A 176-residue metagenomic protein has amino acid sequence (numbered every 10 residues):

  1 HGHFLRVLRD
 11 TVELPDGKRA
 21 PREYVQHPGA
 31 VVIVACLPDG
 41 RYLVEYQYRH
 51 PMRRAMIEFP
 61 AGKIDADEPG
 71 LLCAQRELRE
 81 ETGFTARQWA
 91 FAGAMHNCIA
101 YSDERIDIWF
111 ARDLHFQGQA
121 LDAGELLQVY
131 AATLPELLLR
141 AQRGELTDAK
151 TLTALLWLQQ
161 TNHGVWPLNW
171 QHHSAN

Functional and structural regions predicted by a protein language model:
H1, R6-L8, G29, S102-R105 (+1 more regions): A generic structural signal for well-ordered coil/turn residues at beta-strand boundaries that shape enzyme active-site
H1-V32, P38: Acidic, metal-coordinating catalytic segment for phosphate/diphosphate chemistry, firing primarily on the Nudix
L8-L14, M95-G118, Y130: Active-site-adjacent beta-strand/loop module that shapes the phosphate/pyrophosphate-binding cleft
K18, A55, I99-Y101, I106 (+1 more regions): Nudix hydrolase/Nudix homology domain
R22, H27, V31-R76, N176: Conserved Nudix-box catalytic region and its N-terminal flanking loop in Nudix hydrolases and closely related
C36, A111, L158: Short beta-strand-to-turn element immediately C-terminal to the catalytic PLP-Schiff-base lysine in fold type I
R41-Y42, H115-Q117, G164-V165: Short helix-loop capping/hinge motifs at secondary-structure junctions, enriched in acidic/polar residues
F59-F91, W109, A123-G124, T133: The catalytic Nudix box helix
